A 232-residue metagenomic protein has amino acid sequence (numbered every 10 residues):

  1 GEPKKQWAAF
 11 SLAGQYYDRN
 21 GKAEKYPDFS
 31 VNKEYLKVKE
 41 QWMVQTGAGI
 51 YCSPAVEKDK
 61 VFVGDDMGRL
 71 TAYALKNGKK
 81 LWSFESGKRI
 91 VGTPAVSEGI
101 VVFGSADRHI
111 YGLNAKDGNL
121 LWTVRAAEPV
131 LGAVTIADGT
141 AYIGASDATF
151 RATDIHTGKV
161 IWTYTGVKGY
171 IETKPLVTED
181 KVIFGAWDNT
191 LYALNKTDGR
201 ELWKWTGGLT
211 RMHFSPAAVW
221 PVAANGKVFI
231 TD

Functional and structural regions predicted by a protein language model:
E2-A55, M67, K80-S97, A106 (+6 more regions): Extracytoplasmic beta-rich repeat domains
V63-D65, F103-G104, I143-G144, F184-G185: Short loop/turn motifs at secondary-structure junctions and domain boundaries
D65-R69, Y73-L75: Beta-propeller domains
A74-G78, N114-D117, D154-G158, N195-G199: Short loop/turn segments that connect beta-strands within beta-propeller blades
